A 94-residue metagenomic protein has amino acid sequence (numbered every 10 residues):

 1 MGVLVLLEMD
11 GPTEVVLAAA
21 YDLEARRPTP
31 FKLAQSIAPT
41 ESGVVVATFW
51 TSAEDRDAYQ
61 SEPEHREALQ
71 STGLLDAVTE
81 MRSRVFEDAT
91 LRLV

Functional and structural regions predicted by a protein language model:
M1-R66, S71-V94: Short S/T/G/P-rich N-terminal loop/turn motif that feeds into the first structured element of a domain
